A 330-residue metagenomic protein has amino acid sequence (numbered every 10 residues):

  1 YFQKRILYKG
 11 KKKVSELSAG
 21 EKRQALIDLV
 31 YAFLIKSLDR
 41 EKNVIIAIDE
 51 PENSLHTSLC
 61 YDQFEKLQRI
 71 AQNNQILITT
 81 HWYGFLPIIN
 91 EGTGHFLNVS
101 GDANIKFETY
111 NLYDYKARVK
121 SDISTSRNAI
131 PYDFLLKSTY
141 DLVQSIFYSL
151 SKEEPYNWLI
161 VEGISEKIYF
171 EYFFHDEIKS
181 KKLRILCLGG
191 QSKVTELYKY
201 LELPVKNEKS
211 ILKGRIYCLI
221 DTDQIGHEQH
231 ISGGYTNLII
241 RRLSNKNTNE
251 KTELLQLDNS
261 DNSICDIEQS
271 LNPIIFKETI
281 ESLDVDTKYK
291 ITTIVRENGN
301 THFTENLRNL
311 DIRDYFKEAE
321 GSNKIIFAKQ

Functional and structural regions predicted by a protein language model:
Y1-I45: Extended helical coiled-coil dimerization/tether regions that scaffold and oligomerize large DNA-maintenance assemblies
I27, D62-L67: Conserved hydrophobic alpha-helix in the ABC-type ATPase nucleotide-binding domain
K42-I45, Q72-L77, R215: Loop/turn-to-beta-strand initiation segments
D49-P51: Walker B catalytic acidic pair
N53-T57, I88: Conserved D-loop-proximal element of ABC-family nucleotide-binding domains
T79-H81: H-loop/switch region of ABC-family ATPase nucleotide-binding domains
G84-Y217, T222: RecA-like P-loop NTPase motor core
Y217-I326: Activity-critical C-terminal alpha-helical subdomain
